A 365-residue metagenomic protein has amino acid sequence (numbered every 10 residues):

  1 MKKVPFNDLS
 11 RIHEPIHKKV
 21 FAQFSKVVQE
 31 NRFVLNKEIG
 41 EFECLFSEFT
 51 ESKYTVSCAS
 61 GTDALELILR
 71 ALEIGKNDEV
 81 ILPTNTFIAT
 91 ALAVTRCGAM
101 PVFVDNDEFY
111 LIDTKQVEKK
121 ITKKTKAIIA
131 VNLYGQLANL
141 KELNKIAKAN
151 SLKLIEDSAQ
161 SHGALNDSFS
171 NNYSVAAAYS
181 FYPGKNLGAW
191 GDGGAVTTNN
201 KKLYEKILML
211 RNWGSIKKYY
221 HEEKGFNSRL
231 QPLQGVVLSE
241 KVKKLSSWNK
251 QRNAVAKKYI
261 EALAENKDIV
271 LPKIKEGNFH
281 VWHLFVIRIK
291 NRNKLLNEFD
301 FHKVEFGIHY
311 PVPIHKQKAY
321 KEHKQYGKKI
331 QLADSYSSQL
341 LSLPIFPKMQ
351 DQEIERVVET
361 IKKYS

Functional and structural regions predicted by a protein language model:
K2-K3, R11-F33: Glycine-rich phosphate-binding segment of PLP-dependent enzymes
K3, S10, A22, K37-L45 (+8 more regions): PLP-dependent aminotransferase class I/II
N31-E79, L92-C97, F103-V104, I289: Phosphate-binding glycine-rich loop
V56, I81, V102, L154-I155 (+3 more regions): Structural detector of well-ordered beta-strand residues that form the stable sheet scaffold of enzyme domains
R70-S158, L165: PLP-dependent aminotransferase-like
E156-W190, K218-E222: Conserved active-site segment immediately N-terminal to the catalytic lysine that forms the internal aldimine
A189-G193, L238: Adenylate-forming
A195-T197: Conserved RNP beta-strands of RNA recognition motif
